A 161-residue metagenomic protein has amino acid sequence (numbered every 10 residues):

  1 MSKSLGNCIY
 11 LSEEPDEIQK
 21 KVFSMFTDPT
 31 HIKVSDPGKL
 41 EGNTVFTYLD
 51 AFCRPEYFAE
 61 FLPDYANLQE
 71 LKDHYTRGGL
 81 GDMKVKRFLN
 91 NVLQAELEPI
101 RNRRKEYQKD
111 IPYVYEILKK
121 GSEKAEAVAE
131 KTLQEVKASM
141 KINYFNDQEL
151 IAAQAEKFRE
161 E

Functional and structural regions predicted by a protein language model:
M1-E161: Conserved nucleotide- and phosphate/pyrophosphate-binding catalytic cores in adenylate/nucleotidyl-handling enzymes
